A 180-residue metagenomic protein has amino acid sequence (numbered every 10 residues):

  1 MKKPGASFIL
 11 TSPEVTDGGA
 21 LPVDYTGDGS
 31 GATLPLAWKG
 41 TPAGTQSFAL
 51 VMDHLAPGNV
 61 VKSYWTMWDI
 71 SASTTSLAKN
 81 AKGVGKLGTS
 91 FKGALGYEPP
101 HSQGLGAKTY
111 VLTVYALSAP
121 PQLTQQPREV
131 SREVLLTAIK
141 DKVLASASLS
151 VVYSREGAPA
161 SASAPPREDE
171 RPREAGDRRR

Functional and structural regions predicted by a protein language model:
M1-R180: N-terminus-centered regions that define maturation/targeting leaders and the start of the first functional domain
